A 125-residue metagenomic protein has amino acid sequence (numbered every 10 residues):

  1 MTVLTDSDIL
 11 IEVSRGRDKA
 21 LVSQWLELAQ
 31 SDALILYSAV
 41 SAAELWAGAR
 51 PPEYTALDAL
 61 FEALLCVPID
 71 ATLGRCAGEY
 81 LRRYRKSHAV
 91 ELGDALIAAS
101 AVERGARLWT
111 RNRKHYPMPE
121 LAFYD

Functional and structural regions predicted by a protein language model:
M1-T2, A98-D125: Acidic, PIN/NYN-like endoribonuclease modules and their adjacent C-terminal/linker elements
M1-Y37, W46-E62: Short, well-structured N-terminal submotif of metal-dependent ribonuclease cores
D6, Y37-S38, V90-E91, N112-R113 (+1 more regions): Histidine- and aromatic-rich ligand-binding microenvironments
D6-S7, L45, A77, A101: Generic structural signal for small/hydrophobic residues in well-ordered secondary structure, especially within
L10, A42-L45, G74, Y116: A generic structural signal for short hydrophobic patches within well-formed alpha-helices
A20, L36, V40, P52 (+2 more regions): Residues at secondary-structure transition points
P52-A56, Y84, D125: Short, hinge-like loop/turn segments at secondary-structure boundaries
L65-R111: Active-site neighborhoods of divalent-metal-dependent phosphate/nucleic-acid chemistry enzymes
